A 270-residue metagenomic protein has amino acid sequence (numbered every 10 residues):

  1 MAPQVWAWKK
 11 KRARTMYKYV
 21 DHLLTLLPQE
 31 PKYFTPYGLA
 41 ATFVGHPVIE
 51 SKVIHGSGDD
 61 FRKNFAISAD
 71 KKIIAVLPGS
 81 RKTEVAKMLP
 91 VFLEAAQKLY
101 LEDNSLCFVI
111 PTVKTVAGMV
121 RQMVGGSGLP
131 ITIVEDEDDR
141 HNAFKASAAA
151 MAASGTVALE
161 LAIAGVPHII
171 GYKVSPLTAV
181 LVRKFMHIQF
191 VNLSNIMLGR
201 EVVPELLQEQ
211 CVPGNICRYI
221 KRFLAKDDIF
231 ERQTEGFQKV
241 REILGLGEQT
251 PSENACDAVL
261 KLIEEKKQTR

Functional and structural regions predicted by a protein language model:
M1-R270: Nucleotide-activated sugar donor-binding and catalytic core shared by glycosyltransferases and related lipid-linked
